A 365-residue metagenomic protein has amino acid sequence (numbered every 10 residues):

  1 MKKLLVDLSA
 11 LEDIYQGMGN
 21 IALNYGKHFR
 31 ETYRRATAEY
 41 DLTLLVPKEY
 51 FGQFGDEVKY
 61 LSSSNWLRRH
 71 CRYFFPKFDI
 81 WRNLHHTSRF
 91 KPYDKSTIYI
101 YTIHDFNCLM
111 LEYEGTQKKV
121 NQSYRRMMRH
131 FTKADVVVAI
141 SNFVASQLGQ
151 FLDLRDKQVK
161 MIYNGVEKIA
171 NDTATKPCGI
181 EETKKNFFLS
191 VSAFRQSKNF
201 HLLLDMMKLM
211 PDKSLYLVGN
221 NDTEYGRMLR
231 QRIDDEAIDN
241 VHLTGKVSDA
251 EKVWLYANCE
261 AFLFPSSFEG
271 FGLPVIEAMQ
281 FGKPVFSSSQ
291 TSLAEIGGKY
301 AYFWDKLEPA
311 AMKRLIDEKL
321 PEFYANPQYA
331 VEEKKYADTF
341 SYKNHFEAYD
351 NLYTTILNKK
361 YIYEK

Functional and structural regions predicted by a protein language model:
M1-K365: Carbohydrate transferase catalytic cores enriched for Leloir-type hexosyltransferases
